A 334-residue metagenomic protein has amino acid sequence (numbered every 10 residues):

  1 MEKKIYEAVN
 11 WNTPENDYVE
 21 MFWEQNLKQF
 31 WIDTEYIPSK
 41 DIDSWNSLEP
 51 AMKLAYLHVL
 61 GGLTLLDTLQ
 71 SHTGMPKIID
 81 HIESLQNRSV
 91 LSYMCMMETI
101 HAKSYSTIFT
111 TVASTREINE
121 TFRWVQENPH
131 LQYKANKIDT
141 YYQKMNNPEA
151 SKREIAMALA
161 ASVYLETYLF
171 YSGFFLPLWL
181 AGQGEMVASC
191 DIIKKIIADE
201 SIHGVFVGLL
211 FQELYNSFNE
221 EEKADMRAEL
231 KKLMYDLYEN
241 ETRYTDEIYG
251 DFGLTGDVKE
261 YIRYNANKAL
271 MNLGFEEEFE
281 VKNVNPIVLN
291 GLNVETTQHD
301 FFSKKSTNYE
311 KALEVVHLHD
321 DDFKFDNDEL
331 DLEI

Functional and structural regions predicted by a protein language model:
M1-I334: Non-heme di-metal
